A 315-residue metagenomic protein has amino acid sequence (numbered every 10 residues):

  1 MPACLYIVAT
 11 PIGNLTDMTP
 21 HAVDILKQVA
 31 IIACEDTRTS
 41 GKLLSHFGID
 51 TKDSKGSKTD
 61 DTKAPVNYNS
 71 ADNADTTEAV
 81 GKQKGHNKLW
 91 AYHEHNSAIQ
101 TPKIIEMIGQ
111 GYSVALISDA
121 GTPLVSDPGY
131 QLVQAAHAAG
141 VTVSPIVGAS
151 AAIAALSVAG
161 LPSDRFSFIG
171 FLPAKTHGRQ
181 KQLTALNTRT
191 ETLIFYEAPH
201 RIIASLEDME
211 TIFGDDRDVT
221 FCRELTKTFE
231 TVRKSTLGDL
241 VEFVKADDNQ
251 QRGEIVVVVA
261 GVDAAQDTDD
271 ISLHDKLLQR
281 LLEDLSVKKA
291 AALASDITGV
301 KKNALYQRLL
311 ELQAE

Functional and structural regions predicted by a protein language model:
M1-T62, V66-N69, D75, A79-Y92: Glycine-rich, flexible N-terminal cofactor/catalytic loop recognition
A3-L5, G111-V114, T192: Loop/turn-to-beta-strand initiation segments
L26-I32, G140-S144, T192-L193: Short active-site oxyanion
C34, S118, P145-G148, F195 (+1 more regions): General beta-strand structural signal in soluble alpha/beta enzymes
D60, T192, P199-E315: A contiguous loop/helix-start segment that scaffolds small-molecule binding in enzyme catalytic cores
A91-S97, L172-P173: Conserved helicase motor
L124-A139, L206, E210: Short Gly/Thr/Asp-enriched flexible loops that form oxyanion-binding sites at enzyme active sites
Q131-R189: Class I SAM-dependent methyltransferase SAM-binding "motif I" and its flanking Rossmann-like core
